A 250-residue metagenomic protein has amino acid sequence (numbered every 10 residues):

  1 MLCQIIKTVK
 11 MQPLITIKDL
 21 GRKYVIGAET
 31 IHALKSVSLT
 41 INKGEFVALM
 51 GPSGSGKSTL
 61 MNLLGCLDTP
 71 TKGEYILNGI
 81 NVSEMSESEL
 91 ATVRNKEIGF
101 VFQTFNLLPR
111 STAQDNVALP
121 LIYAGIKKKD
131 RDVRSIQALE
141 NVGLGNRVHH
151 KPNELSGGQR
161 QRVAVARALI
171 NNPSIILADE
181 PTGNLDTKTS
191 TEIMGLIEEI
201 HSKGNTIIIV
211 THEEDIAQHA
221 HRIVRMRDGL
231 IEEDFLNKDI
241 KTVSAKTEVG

Functional and structural regions predicted by a protein language model:
Q12-M226: ABC family nucleotide-binding domain
L230-G250: Conserved beta-strand-loop-alpha-helix hinge in the C-terminal portion of ABC ATPase nucleotide-binding domains
